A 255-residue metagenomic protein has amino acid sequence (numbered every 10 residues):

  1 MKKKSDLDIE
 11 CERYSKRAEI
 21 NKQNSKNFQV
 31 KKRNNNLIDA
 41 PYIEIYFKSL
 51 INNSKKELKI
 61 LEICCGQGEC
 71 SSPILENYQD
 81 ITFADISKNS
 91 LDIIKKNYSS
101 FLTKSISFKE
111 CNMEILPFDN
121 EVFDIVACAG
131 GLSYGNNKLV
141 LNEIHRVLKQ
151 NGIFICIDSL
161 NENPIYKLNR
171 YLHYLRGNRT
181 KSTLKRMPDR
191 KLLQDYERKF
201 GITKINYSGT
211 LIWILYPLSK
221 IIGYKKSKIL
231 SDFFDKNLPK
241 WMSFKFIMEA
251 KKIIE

Functional and structural regions predicted by a protein language model:
M1-K55: Conserved class I S-adenosyl-L-methionine
Q67-I115: Class I SAM-dependent methyltransferase SAM/SAH-binding core
E114-I125: A short acidic, Gly/Pro-enriched loop at the edge of an enzyme's catalytic core that lines a small-molecule cofactor
I125-K138: A short SAM/SAH-binding and catalytic strip from SAM-dependent methyltransferases
K138-Q150: A short glycine-rich, Lys/Arg-flanked "PGG" loop and its adjoining helix->strand segment in the class I
I155-G177: Conserved class I S-adenosyl-L-methionine
H173, K204-E255: A C-terminal cap/extension of S-adenosyl-L-methionine-dependent methyltransferases that defines the acceptor-substrate
L184-G201: Short alpha-helix
